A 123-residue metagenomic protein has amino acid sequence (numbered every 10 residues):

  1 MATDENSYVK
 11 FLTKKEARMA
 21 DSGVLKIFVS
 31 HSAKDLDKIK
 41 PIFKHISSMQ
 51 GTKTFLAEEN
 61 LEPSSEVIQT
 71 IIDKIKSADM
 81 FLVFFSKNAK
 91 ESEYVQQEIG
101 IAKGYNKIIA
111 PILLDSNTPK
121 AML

Functional and structural regions predicted by a protein language model:
A2-V83, K103-K107, L113-N117: Conserved N-terminal substructure of TIR/SEFIR domains
K40-F43, Y94-Q97, L123: Short amphipathic alpha-helical segments
K87-K107: Conserved TIR/SEFIR loop-to-helix hotspot centered on a Trp-containing motif with a nearby acidic residue
N117-L123: Glycine-rich, charge-decorated loop segments at or immediately adjacent to ligand/cofactor-binding or catalytic sites
